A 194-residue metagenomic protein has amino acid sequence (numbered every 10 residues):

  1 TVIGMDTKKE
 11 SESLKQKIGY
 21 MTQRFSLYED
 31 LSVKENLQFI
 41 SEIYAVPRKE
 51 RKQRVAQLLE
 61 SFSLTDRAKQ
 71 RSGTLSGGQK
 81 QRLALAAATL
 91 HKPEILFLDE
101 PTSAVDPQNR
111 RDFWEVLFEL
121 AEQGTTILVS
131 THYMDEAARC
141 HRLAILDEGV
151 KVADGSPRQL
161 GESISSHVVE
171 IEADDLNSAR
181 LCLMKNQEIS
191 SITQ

Functional and structural regions predicted by a protein language model:
D30, R71-L75: Conserved ABC ATPase signature
Q38, E42, P47-R67: Conserved ABC ATPase "signature" region
L85: Hydrophobic anchor residue at the start of the ABC signature
K92: Conserved catalytic motifs of ABC-family nucleotide-binding domains
L96-D99: Catalytic Walker B motif of ABC-type/P-loop ATPase nucleotide-binding domains
D154-G155: ABC ATPase "signature
